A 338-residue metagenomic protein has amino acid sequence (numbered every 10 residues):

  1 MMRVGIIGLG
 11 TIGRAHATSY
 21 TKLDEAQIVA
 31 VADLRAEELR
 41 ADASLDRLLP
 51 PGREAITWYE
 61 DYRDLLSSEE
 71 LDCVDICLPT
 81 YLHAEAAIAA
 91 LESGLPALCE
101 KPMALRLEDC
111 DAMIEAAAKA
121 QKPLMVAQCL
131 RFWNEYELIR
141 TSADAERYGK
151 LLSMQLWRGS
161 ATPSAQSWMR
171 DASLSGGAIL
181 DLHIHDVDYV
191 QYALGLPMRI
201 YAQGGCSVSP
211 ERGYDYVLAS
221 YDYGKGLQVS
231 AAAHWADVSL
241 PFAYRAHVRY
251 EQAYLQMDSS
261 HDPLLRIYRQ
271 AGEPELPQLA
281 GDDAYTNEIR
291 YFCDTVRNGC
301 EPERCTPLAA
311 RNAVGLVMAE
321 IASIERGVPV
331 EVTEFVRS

Functional and structural regions predicted by a protein language model:
M1-P51: N-terminal Rossmann-like dinucleotide-binding module
H16, E54-A116: Beta-loop-alpha module in the N-terminal Rossmann-like domain of NAD(P)-dependent dehydrogenases, especially those
A26, C73-D75, D111, K122 (+1 more regions): C-terminal helix-rich "cap/oligomerization" subdomain common to oxidoreductases
C99, L124-V126, A231, M257: Hydrophobic residues in well-ordered beta-strands that form the structural core
P123, L130-P210, G327: Predominantly a Rossmann-like dinucleotide-binding segment in NAD(P)-dependent oxidoreductases
D181, V187-L264, I289-E301, V336-S338: Contiguous beta-strand/loop segments that form the cofactor/metal-binding neighborhood of enzyme cores
Q278-R290, C305: Active-site loop of classical SDR/Rossmann-like NAD(P)-dependent oxidoreductases, centered on the catalytic Tyr-X3-Lys
